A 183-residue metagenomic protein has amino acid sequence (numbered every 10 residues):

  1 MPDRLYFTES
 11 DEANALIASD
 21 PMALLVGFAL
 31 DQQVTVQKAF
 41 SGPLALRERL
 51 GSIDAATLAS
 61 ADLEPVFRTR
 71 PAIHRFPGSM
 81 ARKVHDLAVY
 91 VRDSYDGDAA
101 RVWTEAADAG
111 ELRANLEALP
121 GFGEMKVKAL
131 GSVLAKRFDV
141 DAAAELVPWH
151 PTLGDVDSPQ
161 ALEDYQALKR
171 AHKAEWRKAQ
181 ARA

Functional and structural regions predicted by a protein language model:
M1-N14, S19, A109-A114, E124-A183: C-terminal accessory module of base-excision DNA glycosylases/AP lyases that mediates lesion recognition and DNA
E12-A23, Q33-Q37, H74-S79: Structural motif
L25-A29: Short, aromatic/basic-rich helix-turn unit that serves as a nucleic-acid recognition element
Q32-S41, V91-G97, F138-A142: Short helix-capping/linker segments at secondary-structure and domain boundaries
L46-A118: Alpha-helical ds-nucleic-acid-binding substructure associated with the helix-hairpin-helix region of base-excision DNA
